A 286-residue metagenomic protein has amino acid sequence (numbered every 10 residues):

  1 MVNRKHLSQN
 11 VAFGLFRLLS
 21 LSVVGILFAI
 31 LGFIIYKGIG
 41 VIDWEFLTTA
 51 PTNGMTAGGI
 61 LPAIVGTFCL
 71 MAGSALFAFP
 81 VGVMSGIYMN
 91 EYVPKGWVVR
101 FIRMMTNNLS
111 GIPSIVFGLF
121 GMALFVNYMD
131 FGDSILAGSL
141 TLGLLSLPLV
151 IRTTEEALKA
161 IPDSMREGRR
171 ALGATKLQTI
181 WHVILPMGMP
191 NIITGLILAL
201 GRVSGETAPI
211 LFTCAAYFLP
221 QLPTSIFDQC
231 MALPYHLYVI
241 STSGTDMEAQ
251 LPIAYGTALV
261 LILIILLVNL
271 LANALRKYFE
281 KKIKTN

Functional and structural regions predicted by a protein language model:
M1-S20, N273-N286: Transmembrane alpha-helical segments of polytopic membrane transport and secretion proteins
T52-G58, I210-I262: Interhelical loop and adjacent transmembrane-helix boundary motif in polytopic membrane transport permeases
G58-Y88, L196: Transmembrane alpha-helix signature in integral membrane proteins
S74-T106, L119, N127, A272-K281: Transmembrane-helix boundary motif in ABC transporter permease subunits
A75, K176-C214: Transmembrane alpha-helices
V81, S85, P94-V98, R166-T194: Amphipathic cytosolic juxtamembrane alpha-helices at the membrane-cytosol interface of multi-pass membrane transporters
V93, E155, K159, R170 (+2 more regions): C-terminal transmembrane helix and the adjacent membrane-cytosol boundary/short C-terminal tail of inner/organellar
N107-L144: Generic hydrophobic transmembrane alpha-helix motif, especially the helices
